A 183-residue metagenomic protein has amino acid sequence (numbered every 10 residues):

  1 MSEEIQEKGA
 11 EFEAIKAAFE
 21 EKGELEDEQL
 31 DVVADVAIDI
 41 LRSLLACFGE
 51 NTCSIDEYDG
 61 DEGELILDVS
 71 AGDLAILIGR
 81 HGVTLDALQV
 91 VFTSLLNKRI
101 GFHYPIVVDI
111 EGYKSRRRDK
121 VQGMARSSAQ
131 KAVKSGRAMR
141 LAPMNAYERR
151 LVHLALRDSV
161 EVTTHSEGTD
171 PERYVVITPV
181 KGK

Functional and structural regions predicted by a protein language model:
M1-K183: RNA-contacting regions in translation and RNA-metabolism proteins, encompassing KH/S1 modules where present
